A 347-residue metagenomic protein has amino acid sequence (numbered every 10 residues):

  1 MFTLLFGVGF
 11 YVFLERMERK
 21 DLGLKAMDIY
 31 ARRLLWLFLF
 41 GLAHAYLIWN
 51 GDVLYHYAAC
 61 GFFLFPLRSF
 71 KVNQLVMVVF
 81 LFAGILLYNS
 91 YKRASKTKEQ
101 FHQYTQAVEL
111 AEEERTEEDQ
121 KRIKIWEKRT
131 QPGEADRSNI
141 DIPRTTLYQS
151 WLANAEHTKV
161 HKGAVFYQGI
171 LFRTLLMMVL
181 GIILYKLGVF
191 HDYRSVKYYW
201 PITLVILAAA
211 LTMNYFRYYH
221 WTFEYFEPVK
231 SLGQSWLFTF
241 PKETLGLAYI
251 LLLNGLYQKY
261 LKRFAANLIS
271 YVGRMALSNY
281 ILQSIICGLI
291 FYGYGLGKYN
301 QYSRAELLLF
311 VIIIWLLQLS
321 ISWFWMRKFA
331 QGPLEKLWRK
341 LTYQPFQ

Functional and structural regions predicted by a protein language model:
M1-L5, G9-F13, W36-I48, A209-Y219 (+1 more regions): Kinked, hydrophobic transmembrane alpha-helices enriched for aromatic residues and small/kink-inducing positions
T3-E15, V53-P66, G169-Y193, P241-Y260: Specific transmembrane alpha-helix
L4-K98, I285-L289: Internal alpha-helical transmembrane segments
E18, F65-V78, I183-V205: Solvent-exposed interhelical
L81-L171: Long hydrophobic alpha-helical segments that form multi-pass transmembrane helix bundles in integral membrane proteins
F166, Q234-P241, A276, Y299-L319 (+1 more regions): Membrane-interface transmembrane-helix boundary segments in multi-pass integral membrane proteins
T203-L204, Y257-I286, R304-A305, A330-T342: Functional transmembrane helices that form membrane-embedded active or gating regions
I206-Y257: Alpha-helical transmembrane segments and terminal signal-anchor/GPI-anchor hydrophobic tails, characterized by long
